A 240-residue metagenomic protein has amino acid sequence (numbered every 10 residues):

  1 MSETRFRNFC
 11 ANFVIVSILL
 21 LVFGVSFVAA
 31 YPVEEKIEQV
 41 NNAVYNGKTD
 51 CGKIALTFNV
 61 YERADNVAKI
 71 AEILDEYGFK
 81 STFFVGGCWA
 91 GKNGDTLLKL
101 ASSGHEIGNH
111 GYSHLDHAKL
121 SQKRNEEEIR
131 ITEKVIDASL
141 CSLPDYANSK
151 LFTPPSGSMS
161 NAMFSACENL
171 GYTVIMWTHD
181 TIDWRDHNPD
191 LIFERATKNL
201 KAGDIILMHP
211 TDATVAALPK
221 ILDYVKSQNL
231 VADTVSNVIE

Functional and structural regions predicted by a protein language model:
M1-F9: N-terminal Lys/Arg-rich, disordered targeting/topogenic segments
A11-V28: Hydrophobic membrane-insertion alpha-helices, especially the h-region of bacterial N-terminal signal peptides
F23-V25, E34-K36, T132, R185-D186: A short linear-motif detector with a strong N-terminal bias
P32-L120, R124, E128-S139, A147-S149 (+2 more regions): Active-site beta->alpha N-cap acidic-glycine motif
K69-E72, G91, L115-E240: Catalytic domains of cell-wall/extracellular-matrix polysaccharide-remodeling enzymes, centered on de-N-acetylation
